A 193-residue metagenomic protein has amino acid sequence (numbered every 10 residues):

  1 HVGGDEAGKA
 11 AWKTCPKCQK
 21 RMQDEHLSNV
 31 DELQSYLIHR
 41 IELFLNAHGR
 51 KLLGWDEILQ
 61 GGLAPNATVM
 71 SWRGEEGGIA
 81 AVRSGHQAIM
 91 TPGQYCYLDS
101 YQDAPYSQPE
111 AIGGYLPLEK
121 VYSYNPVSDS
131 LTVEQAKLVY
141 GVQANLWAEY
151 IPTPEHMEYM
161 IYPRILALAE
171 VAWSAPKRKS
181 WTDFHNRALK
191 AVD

Functional and structural regions predicted by a protein language model:
H1-A67, W72-Q87: Active-site neighborhood of glycoside hydrolase catalytic domains
K51-A67, W72-D193: Flexible, acidic glycine-rich loops studded with aromatic residues
